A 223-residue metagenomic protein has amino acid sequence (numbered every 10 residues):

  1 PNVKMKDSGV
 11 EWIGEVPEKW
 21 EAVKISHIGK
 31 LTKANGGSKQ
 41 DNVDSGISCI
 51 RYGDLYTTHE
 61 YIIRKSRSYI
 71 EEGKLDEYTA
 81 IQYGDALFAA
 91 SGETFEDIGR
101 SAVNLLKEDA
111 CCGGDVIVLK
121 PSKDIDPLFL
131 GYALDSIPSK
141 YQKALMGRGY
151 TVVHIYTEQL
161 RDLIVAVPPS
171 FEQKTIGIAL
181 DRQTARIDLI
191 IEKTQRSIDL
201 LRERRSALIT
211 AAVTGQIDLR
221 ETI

Functional and structural regions predicted by a protein language model:
P1-K4, V167-I223: Amphipathic alpha-helical coiled-coil/heptad-repeat segments
K4-N35, D162, A166-S170, K174 (+1 more regions): Non-catalytic DNA-recognition/assembly elements of restriction-modification systems
M5-D7, S38-S45, K65, L145-G147: Short coil/turn segments at secondary-structure boundaries
S8, D109-I117, R148-T175: A short glycine-rich beta-alpha junction/loop motif
S26-K39, G53-A86: Sequence-specific dsDNA recognition surfaces
R51, G73-I137, G149, Y156: A short beta-sheet element
Y52-Y56, L105, L180, I223: Short, small-residue-rich loop/turn micro-motifs
S139-Q142: Periplasmic-binding protein-like
